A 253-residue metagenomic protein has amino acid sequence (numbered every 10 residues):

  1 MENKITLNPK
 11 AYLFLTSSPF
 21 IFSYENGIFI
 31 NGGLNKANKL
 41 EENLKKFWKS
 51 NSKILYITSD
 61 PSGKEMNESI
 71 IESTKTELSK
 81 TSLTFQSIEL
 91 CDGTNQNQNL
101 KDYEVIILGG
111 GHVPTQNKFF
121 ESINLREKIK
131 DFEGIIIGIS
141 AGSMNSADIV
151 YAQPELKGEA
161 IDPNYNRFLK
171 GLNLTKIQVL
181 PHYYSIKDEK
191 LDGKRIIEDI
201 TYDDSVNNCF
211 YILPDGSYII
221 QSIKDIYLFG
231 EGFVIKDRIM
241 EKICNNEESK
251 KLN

Functional and structural regions predicted by a protein language model:
E2-S50, P61, E68, A152 (+1 more regions): C-terminal and late-domain segments of enzyme folds
G27, G32-N99: ATP/NTP phosphate-donor binding region
N43, S122-E133: Catalytic-core regions built around general acid/base machinery
I70-S73, F120-E127, K194-R195: Charged helix-capping and loop-helix junction motifs
Y103: An anion/phosphate-binding loop that grips the pyrophosphate of nucleotide cofactors and donors
I107-G109, K130-I149: Catalytic nucleophile loop
V113-S122, E189: Glycine/threonine-rich flexible loop motifs
